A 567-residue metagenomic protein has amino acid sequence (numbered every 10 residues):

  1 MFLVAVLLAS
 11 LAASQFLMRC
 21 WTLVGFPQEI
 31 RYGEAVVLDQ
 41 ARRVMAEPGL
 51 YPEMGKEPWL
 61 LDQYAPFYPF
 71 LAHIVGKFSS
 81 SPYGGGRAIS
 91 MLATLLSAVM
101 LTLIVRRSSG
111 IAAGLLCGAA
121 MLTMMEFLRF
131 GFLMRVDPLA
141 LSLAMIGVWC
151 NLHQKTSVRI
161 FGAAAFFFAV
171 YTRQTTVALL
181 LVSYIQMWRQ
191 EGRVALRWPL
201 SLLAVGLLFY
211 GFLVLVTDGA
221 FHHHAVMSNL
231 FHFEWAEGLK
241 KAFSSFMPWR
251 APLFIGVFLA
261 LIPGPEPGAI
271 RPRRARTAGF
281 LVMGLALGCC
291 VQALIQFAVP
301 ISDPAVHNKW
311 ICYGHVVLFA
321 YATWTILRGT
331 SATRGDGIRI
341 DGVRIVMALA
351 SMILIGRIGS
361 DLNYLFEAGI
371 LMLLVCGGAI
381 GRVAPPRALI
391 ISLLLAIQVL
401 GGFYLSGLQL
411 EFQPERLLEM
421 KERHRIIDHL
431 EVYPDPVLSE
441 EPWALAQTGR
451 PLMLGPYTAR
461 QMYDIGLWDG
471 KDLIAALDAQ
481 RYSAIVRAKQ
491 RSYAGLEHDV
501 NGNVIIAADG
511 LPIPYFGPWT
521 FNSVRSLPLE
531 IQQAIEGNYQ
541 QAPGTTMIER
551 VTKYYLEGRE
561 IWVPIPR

Functional and structural regions predicted by a protein language model:
R19, A195-G238, A242-F258, G288-F297 (+6 more regions): Membrane-lumen/periplasm interface segments of specific transmembrane helices in polyprenyl phosphate-linked
W21, A35-L60, F67, I74 (+2 more regions): Extracytosolic helix-loop segments that constitute the early lumenal/periplasmic catalytic or substrate-binding loops
G85-S108, I146: Transmembrane-helix motifs of polytopic, lipid-linked glycan transferases
M91, D137-A140, A178, A305-V317 (+1 more regions): Hydrophobic/aromatic-rich transmembrane helices and adjacent perimembrane loops
L101-T123, L141-S142, S157-F161, H223 (+1 more regions): Transmembrane-helix signature of polytopic, membrane-embedded enzymes that assemble or transfer cell-envelope glycans
C117-G118, M145, C150, R159-Q174 (+3 more regions): Membrane-interface alpha helices of multi-pass inner-membrane proteins
R129-L139: Short acidic/glycine- and proline-prone juxtamembrane loop motifs at membrane-interface regions of multi-pass membrane
T175, L394-R567: Extracytoplasmic
